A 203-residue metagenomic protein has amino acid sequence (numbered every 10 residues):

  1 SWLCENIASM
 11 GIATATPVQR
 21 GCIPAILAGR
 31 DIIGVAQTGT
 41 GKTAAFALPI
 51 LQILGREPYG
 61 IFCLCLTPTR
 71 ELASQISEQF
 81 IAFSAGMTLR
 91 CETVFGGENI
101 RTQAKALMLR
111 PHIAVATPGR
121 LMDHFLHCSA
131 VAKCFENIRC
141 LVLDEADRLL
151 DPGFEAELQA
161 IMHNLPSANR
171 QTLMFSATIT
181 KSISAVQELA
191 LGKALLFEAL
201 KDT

Functional and structural regions predicted by a protein language model:
S1-V35, Q52: Conserved pre-motif I regulatory segment
W2-E5, S9-I12, P58-H127, E136-C140 (+2 more regions): Conserved nucleic-acid-binding Ia/Ib motif block in the N-terminal RecA-like helicase ATPase lobe
V18, I23, K42-Q52, I76-E78 (+1 more regions): Motif I (Walker A/P-loop) of helicase-class P-loop NTPases
A28-G34, A47, Y59-C63, P111-H112 (+1 more regions): Pre-Walker A (Motif I) flank of P-loop NTPase domains
R30, T40-T43: Conserved lysine of the Walker
I33-A36, T67, S176: Residues at the beta-strand->loop junction immediately N-terminal to the Walker
G39-T40, G119-L121, D147-R148: Short glycine-rich anion-binding loops that position phosphate/pyrophosphate groups of nucleotides and phosphorylated
L64, F83, E92, Q103 (+1 more regions): Interdomain coupling/hinge region of P-loop NTPase helicase/AAA+ cores
